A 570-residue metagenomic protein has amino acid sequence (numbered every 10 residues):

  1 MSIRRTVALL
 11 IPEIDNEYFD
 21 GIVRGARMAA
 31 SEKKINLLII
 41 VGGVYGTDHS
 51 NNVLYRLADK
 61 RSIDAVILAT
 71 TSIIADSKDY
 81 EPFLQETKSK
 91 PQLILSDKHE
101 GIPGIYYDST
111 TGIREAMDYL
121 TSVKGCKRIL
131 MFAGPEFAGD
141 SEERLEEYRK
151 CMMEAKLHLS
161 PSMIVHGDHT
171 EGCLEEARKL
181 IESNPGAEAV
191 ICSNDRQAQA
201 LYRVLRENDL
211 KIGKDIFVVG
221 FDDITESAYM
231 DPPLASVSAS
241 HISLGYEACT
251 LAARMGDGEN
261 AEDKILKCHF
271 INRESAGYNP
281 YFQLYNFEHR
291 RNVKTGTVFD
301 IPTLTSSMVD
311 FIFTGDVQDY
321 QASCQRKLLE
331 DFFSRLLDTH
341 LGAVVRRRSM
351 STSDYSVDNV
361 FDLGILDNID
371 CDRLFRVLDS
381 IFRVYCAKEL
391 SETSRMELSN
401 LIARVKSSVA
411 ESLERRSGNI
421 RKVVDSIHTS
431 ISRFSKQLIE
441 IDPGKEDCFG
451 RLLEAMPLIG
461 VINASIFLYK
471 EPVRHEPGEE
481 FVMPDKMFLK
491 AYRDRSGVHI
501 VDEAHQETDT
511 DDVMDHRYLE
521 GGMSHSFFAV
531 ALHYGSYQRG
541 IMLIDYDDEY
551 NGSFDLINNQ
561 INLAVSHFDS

Functional and structural regions predicted by a protein language model:
M1-D118, E182-G186, R196-A198: Alpha-helical recognition/docking segments in bacterial nutrient-uptake and carbohydrate-utilization systems
A30-T47, M131, R149-E171: Short beta-strand elements in bilobed, periplasmic/extracellular small-molecule ligand-binding domains
E100-F132, E142-K150, E154, T170-K179 (+2 more regions): Hydrophobic alpha-helical segments within soluble ligand-binding/sensing domains
R178-L284: Flexible loop/turn connectors
Q283-D310, S394-G444, H567-S570: Signal-transmission linkers at sensory-effector interfaces
A322-K327, E440-K486: Helix-loop-beta substructure at the N-terminus of cytosolic sensory domains that couple signal/ligand detection
R376-S380, E397-R404, L453-E454, I544-D569: Amphipathic alpha-helical "output/dimerization" segments
D515-E520, S524-H533, G540: A short, aliphatic-rich beta-strand micro-motif
